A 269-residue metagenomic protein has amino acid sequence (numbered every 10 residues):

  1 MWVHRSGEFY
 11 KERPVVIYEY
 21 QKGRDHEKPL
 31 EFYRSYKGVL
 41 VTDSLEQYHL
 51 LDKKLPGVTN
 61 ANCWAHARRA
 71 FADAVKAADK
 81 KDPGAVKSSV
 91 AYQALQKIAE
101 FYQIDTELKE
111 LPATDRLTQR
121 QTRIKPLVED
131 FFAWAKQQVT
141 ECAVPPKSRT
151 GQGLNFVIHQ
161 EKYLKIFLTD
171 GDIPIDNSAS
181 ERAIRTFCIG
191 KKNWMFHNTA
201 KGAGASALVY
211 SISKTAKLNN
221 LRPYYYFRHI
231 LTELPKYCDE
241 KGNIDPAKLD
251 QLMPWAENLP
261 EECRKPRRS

Functional and structural regions predicted by a protein language model:
M1-S269: Catalytic center-proximal scaffold of phosphoryl-transfer enzymes
